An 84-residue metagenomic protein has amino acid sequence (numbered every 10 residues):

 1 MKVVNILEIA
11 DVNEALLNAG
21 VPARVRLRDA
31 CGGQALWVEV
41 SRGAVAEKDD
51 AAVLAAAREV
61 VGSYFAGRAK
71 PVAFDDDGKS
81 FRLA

Functional and structural regions predicted by a protein language model:
M1-A30: N-terminal acidic leader/helix
V12-A19, A55-A66: Short, solvent-exposed secondary-structure boundary motifs
L27-K48, D76-S80: Short glycine-rich, basic-tinged beta-strand/loop micro-motifs
S41-V61: Acidic, low-complexity, intrinsically disordered interaction modules
E59-A84: Charged low-complexity stretches with an acidic bias
